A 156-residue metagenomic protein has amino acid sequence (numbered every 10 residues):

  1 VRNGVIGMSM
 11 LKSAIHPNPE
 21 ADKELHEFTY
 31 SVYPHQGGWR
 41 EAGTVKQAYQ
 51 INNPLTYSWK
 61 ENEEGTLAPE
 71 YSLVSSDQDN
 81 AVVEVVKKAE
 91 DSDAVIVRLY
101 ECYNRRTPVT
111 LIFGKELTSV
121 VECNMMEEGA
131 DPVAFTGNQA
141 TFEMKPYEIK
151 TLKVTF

Functional and structural regions predicted by a protein language model:
V1-F156: Terminal accessory/anchoring regions of large secretory-pathway or extracellular enzymes
